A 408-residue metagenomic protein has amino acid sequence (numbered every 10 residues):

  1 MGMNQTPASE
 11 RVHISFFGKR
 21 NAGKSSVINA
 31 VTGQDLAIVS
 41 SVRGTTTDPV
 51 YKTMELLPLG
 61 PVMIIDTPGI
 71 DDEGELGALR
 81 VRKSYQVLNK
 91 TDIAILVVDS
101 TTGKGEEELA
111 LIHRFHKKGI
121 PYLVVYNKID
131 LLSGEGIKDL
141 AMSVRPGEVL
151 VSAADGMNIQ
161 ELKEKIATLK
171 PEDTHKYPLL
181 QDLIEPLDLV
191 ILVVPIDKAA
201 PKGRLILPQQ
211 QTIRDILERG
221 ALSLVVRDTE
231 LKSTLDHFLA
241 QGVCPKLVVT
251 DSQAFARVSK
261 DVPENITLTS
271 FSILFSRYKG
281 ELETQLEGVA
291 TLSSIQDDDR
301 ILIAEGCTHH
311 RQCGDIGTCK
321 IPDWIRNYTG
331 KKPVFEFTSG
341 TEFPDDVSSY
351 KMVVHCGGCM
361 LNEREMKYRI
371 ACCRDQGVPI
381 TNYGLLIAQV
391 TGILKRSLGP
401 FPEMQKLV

Functional and structural regions predicted by a protein language model:
M1-A78, Q86-N89: Conserved G1/Walker A P-loop phosphate-binding module
M1-G2, K19-S25, G203-V408: C-terminal effector/interaction modules appended to NTPase cores
I14, V190, D299-I301: Conserved hydrophobic helix-helix packing surfaces used for dimerization/oligomerization
K52-G60, I65, E75, L79-V149 (+4 more regions): Conserved C-terminal guanine-recognition region of P-loop GTPase G domains, centered on the G4
T67, V97-T102, I120-G136, V149-N158 (+8 more regions): G-domain G4 guanine-recognition motif of GTPases
K118-D182, L189-I191, G220-L222, V226-T229 (+5 more regions): Canonical P-loop GTPase G-domain recognition
L183-Q211: Long, well-ordered amphipathic alpha-helical subdomains in the mid-to-C-terminal portions of large enzyme subunits
